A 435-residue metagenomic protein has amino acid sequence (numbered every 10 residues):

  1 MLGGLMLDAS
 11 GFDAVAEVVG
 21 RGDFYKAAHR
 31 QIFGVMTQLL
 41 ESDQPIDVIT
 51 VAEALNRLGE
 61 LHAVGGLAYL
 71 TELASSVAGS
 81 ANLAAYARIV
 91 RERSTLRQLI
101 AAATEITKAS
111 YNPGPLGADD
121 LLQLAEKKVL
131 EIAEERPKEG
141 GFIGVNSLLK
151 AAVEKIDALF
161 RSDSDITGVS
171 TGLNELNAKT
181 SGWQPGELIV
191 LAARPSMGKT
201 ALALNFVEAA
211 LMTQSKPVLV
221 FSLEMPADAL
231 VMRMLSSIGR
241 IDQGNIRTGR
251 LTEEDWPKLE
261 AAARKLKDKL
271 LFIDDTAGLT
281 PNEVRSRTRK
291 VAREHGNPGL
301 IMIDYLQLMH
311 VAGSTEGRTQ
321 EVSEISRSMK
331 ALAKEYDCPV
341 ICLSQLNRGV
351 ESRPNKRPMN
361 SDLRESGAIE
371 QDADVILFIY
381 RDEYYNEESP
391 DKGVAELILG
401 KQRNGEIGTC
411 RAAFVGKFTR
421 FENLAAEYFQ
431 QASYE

Functional and structural regions predicted by a protein language model:
L2-T95, E435: Noncatalytic partner-interaction/assembly domains of nucleic-acid and motor enzyme complexes, especially the accessory
L67-K138: Extended, charged alpha-helical coiled-coil/arm scaffolds that mediate oligomerization and mechanical coupling in large
D120, K128-E187: Pre-Walker A segment
A178, A209-N297, V311, C410-A413 (+1 more regions): Cytosolic-facing regulatory segments adjacent to core modules
P195: The conserved Walker
K199: Conserved lysine of the Walker
R285-P298, R327-Y336, R348-E435: C-terminal regions of RecA-like/P-loop NTPase motor modules
K290, P298-C342: Helical hairpin unit composed of two closely spaced alpha helices linked by a short loop
